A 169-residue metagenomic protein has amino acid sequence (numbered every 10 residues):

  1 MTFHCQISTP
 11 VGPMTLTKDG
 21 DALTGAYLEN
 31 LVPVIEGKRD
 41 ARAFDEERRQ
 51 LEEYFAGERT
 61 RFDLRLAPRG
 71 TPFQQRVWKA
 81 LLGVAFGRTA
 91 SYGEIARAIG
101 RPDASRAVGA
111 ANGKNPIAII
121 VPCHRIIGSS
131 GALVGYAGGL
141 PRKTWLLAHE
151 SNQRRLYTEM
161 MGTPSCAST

Functional and structural regions predicted by a protein language model:
M1-D103, H149-T169: Basic nucleic-acid-binding alpha-helical/helix-turn surface characteristic of O6-alkylguanine DNA
D103-L147: Short glycine/serine-rich loop segments
